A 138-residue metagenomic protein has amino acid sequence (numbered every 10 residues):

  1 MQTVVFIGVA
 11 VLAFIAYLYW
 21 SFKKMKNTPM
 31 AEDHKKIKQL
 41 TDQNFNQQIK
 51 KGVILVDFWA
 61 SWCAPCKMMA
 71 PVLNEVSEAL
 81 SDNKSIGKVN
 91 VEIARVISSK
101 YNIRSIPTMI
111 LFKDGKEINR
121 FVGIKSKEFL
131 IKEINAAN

Functional and structural regions predicted by a protein language model:
M1-L55, P71-N83, R95-V96, I106-T108 (+1 more regions): Proteins that catalyze or organize thiol-disulfide redox chemistry and the adjacent proteostasis machinery handling
D57, K67, K88, I131: Conserved catalytic core of two-component sensor histidine kinases
F58-W62: Aromatic-flanked redox-active Cys/Sec active sites in thiol-based oxidoreductases, especially the WC-centered
C63-C66, M109: The canonical Cys-X-X-Cys-His
K67-P71, K100: Generic recognition of short, well-ordered alpha-helical segments
G87-K100: Structural microenvironment flanking redox-active thiols in thiol-disulfide oxidoreductases
